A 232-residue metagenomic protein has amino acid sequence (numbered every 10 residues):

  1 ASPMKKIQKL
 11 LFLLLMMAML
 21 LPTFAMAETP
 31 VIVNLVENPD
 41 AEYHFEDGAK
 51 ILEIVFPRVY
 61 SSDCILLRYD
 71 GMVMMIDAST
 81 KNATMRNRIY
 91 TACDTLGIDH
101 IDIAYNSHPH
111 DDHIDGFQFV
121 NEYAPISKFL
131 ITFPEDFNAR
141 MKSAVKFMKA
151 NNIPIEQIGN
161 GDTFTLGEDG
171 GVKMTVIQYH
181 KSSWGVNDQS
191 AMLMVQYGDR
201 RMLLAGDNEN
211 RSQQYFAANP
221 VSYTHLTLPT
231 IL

Functional and structural regions predicted by a protein language model:
A1-P3: Short, Lys/Arg-enriched N-terminal segments with co-localized hydrophobic residues within the first ~10-30 amino acids
Q8-M26: Sec-dependent N-terminal signal peptides of Gram-positive bacterial secreted proteins and lipoproteins
E28-H100, Q157-V221: Core dinuclear metal-dependent hydrolase active-site scaffold
I101-D112, P134-E135, L226: Metallo-beta-lactamase
I114-E122, A139-S143: Metal-dependent catalytic neighborhoods of phosphoester/phosphodiester hydrolases
P125-K128, I153: A short helix->loop->beta-strand "cap" motif at the edges of active sites that frequently abuts
A139-I155: Short acidic, glycine/proline-enriched helix-loop-strand junctions
T224-T230: Conserved small/polar residues in nucleotide/adenosyl-binding loops
